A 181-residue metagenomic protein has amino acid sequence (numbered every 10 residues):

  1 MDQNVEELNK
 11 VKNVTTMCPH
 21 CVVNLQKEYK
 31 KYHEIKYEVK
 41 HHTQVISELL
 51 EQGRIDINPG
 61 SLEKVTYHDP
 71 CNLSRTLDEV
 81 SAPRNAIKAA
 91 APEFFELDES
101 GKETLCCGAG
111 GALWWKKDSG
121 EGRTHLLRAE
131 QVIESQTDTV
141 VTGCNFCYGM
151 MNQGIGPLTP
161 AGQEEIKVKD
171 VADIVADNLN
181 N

Functional and structural regions predicted by a protein language model:
M1-N181: Iron-sulfur cluster-binding electron-transfer modules in prokaryotic oxidoreductases
